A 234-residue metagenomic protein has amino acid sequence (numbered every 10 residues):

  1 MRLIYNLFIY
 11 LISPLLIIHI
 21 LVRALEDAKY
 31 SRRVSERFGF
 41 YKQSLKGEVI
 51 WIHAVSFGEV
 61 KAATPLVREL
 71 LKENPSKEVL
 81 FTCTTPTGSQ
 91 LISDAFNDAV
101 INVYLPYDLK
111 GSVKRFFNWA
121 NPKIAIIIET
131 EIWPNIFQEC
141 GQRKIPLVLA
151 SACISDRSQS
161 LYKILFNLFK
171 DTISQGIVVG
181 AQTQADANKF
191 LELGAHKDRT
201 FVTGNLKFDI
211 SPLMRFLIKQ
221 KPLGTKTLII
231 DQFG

Functional and structural regions predicted by a protein language model:
M1-F8, I12-V22: Membrane-interacting alpha-helical segments
I17-G39, Q43-V202, L206-R215, F233: Active-site and donor-binding regions of nucleotide-sugar-utilizing enzymes
K46-G47, G224-K226: Phosphate-coordination loops involved in phosphoryl transfer and adenosine-cofactor binding
L71, P222-T225: Catalytic cores of RNA-modifying enzymes
I218-Q220: Short, basic, low-complexity termini and linkers enriched in Ser/Thr/Gly/Pro that act as targeting/leader peptides
L228-G234: Glycine-rich phosphate/diphosphate-binding loops and the adjacent beta-loop-alpha structural elements that coordinate
